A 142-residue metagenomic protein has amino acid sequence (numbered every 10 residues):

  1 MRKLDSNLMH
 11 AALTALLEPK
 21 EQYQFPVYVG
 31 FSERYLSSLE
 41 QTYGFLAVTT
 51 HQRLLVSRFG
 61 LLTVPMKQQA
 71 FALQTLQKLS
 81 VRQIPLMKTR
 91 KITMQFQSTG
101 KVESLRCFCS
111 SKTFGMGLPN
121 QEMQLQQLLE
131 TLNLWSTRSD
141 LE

Functional and structural regions predicted by a protein language model:
M1-H51: Anionic N-terminal interaction surfaces
E18-K20, L73, S98-G100: A short, structured loop/turn motif at beta-sheet edges
Y35-F45, T50-I92: Phosphoinositide-binding peripheral membrane targeting modules
I92-S98: Short, acidic/hydrophobic/Gly-rich beta-strand patch recurrent on exposed beta strands that often constitutes part
T99-M123: Canonical phosphoinositide-binding patch of PH/PH-like domains
E122, Q126-T131: Short, charged interaction patches at domain edges and termini
E130-E142: Mixed-charge, glycine-accented linear interaction segment located at domain edges/termini
